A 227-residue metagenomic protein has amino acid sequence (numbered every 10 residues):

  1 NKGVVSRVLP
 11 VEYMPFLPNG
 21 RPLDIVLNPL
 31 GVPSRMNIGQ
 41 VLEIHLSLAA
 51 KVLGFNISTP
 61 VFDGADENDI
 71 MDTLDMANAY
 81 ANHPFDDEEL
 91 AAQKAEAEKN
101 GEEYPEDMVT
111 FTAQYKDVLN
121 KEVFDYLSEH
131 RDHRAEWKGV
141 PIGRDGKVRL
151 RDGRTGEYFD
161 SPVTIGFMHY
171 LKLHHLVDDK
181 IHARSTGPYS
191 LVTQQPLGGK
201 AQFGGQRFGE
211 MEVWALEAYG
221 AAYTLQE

Functional and structural regions predicted by a protein language model:
N1-E227: Long insertion/accessory domains within large nucleic-acid-processing enzymes
